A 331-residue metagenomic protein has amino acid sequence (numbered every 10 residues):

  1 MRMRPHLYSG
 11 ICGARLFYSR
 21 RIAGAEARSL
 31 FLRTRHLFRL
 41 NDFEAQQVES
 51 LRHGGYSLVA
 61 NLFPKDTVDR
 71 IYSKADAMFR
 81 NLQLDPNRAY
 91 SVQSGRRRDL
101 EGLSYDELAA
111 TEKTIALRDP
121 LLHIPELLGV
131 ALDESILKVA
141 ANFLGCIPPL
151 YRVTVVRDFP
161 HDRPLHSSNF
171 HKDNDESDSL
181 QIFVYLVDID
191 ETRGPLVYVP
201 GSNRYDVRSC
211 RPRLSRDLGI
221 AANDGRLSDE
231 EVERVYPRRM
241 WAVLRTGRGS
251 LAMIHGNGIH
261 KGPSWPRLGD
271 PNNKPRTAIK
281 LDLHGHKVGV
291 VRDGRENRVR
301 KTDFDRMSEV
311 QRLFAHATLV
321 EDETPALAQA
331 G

Functional and structural regions predicted by a protein language model:
M3, L16, R33, L37 (+3 more regions): Non-heme Fe(II)/2-oxoglutarate
P5, G10-H53, A60-S168: Non-heme Fe(II)-dependent double-stranded beta-helix
K65, E176, H260: Glycine-rich nucleotide phosphate-binding loop and flanking beta-alpha elements of Rossmann-like dinucleotide-binding
C146-P149, K172-N174, L186-P195, G201-N203: Active-site region of the double-stranded beta-helix
F159-H161, V199-D206, D282-V288: Short edge-strand/loop segments of extracellular domains
S167-N174, G262: Histidine-centered catalytic micro-motifs
D175-E191, R245-T246, M253, D282-G285: Short, conserved beta-strand element in jelly-roll/cupin
T192-I259: Double-stranded beta-helix
